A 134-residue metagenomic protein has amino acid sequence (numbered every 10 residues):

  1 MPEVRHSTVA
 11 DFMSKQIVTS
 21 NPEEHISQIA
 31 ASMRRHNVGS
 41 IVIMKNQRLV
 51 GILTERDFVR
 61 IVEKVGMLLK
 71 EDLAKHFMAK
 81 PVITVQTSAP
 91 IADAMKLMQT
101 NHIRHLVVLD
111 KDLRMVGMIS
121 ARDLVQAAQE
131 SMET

Functional and structural regions predicted by a protein language model:
M1-T134: Tandem CBS (Cystathionine beta-synthase) repeat/Bateman regulatory domains
